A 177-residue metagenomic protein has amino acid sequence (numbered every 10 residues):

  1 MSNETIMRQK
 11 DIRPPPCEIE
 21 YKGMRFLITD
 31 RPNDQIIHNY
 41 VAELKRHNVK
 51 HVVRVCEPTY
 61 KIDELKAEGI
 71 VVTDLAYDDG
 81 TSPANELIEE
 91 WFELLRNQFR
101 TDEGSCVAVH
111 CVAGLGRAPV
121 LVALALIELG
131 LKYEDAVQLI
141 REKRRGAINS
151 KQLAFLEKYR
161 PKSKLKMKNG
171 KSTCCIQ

Functional and structural regions predicted by a protein language model:
M1-I12, K171-Q177: Cytosolic, low-complexity regulatory segments enriched in Ser/Pro/Gly with interspersed Lys/Arg in eukaryotic signaling
E4-A108, L124-L165: Cysteine-based protein phosphatase catalytic domain of the PTP/DSP
C111: Short cysteine clusters
G114: Conserved G/P- and acidic residue-centered "switch" motifs that form tight phosphate/ATP-binding loops in soluble
A118-V120: A eukaryotic "domain-to-IDR transition" signal
